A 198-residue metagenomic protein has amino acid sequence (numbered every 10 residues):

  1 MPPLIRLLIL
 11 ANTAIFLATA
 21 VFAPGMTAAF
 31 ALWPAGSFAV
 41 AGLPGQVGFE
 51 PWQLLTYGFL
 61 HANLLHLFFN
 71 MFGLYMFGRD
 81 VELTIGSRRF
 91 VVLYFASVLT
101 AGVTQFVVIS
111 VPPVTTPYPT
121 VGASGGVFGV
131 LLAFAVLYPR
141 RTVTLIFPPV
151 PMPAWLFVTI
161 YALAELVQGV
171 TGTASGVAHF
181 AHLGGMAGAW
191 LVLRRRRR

Functional and structural regions predicted by a protein language model:
M1-R198: A detector for small-residue-rich transmembrane helices and their helix-helix packing motifs
